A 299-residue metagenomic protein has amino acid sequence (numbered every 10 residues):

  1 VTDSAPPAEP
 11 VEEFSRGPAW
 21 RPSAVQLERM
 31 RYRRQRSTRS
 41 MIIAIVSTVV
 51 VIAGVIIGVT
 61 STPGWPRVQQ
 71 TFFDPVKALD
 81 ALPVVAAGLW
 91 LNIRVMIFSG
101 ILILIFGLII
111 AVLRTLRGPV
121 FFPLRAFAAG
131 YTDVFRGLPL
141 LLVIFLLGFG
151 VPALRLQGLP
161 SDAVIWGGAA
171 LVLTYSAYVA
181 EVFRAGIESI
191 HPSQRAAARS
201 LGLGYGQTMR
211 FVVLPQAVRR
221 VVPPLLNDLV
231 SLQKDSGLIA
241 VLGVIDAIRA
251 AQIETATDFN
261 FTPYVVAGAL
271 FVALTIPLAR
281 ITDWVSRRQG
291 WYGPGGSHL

Functional and structural regions predicted by a protein language model:
T2-L299: Transmembrane alpha-helices and adjacent helix-loop boundaries
